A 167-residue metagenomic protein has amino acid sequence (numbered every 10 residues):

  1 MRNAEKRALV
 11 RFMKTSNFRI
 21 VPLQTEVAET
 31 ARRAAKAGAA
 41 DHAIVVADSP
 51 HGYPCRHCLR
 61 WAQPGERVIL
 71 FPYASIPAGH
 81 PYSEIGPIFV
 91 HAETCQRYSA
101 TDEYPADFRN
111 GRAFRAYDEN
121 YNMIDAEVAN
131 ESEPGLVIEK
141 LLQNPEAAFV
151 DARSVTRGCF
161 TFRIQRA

Functional and structural regions predicted by a protein language model:
M1-R11: N-terminal amphipathic/basic-hydrophobic helices that include classical n-h-c signal peptides and signal-anchor
V10-R32: Extended boundary segments
P22-E29, D102-G111, D125-A129, F149-R153: Low-complexity, flexible helical/coil segments
A34-A40, I44-R109, R115-E127: Conserved mixed alpha/beta catalytic, RNA-binding, or beta-rich assembly cores of soluble enzyme, regulatory
A113-F149, R153, R166: Short, hydrophobic/π-rich interface segment
V155-C159: Short Gly/Ser/Thr- and Asp/Glu-enriched loop/turn motifs at secondary-structure junctions
F160-A167: C-terminal edge-of-domain segments
